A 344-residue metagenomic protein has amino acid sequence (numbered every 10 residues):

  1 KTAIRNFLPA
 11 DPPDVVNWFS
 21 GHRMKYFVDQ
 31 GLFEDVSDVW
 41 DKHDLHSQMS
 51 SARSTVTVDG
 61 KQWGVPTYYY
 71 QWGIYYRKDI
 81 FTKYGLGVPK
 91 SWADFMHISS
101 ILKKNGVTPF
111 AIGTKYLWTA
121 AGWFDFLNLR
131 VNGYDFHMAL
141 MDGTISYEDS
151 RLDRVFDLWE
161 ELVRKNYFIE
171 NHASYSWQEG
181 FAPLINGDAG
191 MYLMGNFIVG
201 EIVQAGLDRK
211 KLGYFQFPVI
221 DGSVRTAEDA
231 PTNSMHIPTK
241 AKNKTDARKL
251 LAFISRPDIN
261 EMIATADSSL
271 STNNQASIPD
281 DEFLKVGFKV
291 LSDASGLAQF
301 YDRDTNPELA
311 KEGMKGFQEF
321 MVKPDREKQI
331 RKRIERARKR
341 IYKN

Functional and structural regions predicted by a protein language model:
K1-R23: Early extracytoplasmic/lumenal segment of secretory-pathway proteins
N6-F7, D11-D14, H43-I80, M96 (+3 more regions): A structural signal for short loop-to-beta-strand junctions that line the ligand-binding cleft of periplasmic/secreted
P9, Y84, D157, K165 (+3 more regions): Extracytoplasmic/periplasmic substrate-recognition and gating elements
F19-W72, M96, L102, W123-D125 (+3 more regions): Hinge/lid segment of periplasmic solute-binding proteins
D35-Q48, T114, V131-R154, Q204-G206 (+3 more regions): Short, solvent-exposed loop/beta-turn-alpha elements that line the ligand-binding surface or hinge of extracytoplasmic
W63-T67, W72, M96-I145, A189: Extracytoplasmic/periplasmic solute-binding protein
S99-I101, M141-A173: Glycine-centered hinge/linker elements that transmit conformational signals in sensory and ligand-binding systems
F215-Q216, A264-E312, E319, K343-N344: Long, aromatic- and glycine/proline-rich binding clefts that accommodate carbohydrate-like moieties
